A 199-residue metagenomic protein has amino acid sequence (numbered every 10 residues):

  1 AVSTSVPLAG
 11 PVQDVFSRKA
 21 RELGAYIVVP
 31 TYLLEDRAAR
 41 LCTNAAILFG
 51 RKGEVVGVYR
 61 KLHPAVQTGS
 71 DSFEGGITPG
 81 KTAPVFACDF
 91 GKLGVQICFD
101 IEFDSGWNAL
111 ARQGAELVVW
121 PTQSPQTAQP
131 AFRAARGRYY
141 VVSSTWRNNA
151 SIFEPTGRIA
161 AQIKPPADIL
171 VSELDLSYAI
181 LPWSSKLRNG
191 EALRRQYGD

Functional and structural regions predicted by a protein language model:
S5-V28, K92, I101-G198: CN hydrolase (nitrilase-like) catalytic-core segments centered on the catalytic cysteine and neighboring Lys/Glu
P30-A38: Short, glycine/charge-rich beta-strand/loop segments that flank catalytic centers and engage negatively charged groups
P30-T31, N44-L48, P84, A150-F153 (+1 more regions): Short beta-strand scaffold segments in enzyme catalytic cores
Y32, R60, W146: Histidine-centered beta-alpha loop that forms part of the nucleotide-sugar donor binding/catalytic region in diverse
R37-Q113, A128, R136: Active-site catalytic loop in hydrolytic enzyme cores
